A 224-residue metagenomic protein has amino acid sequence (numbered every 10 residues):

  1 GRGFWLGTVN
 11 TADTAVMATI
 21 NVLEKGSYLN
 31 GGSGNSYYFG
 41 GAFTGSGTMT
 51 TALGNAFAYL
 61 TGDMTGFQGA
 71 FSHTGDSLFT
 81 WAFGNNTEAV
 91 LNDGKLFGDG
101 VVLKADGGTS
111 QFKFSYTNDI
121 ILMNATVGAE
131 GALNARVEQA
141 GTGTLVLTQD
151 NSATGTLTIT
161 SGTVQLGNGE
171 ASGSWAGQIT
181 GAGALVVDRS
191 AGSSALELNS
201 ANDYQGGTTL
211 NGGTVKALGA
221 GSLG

Functional and structural regions predicted by a protein language model:
G1-N21, N35-S46, F57-N134, T144-L185 (+1 more regions): Surface-exposed loop/turn positions within long extracellular repeat scaffolds, especially the passenger domains
G32: Intrinsically disordered, low-complexity mixed-charge segments
